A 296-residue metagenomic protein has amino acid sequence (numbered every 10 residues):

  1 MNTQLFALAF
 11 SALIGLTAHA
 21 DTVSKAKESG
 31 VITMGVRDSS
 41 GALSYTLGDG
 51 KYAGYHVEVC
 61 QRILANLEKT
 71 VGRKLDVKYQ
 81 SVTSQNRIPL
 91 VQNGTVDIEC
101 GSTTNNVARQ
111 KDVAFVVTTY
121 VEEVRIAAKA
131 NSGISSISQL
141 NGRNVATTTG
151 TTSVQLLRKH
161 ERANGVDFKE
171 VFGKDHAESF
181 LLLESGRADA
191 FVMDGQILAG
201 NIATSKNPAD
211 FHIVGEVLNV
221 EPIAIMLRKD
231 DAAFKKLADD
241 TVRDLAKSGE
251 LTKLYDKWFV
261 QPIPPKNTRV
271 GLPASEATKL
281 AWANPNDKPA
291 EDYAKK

Functional and structural regions predicted by a protein language model:
S24-E99: Extracytoplasmic small-molecule ligand-binding "clamshell" domains of the periplasmic binding protein/Venus flytrap
V31-D38, A53, I137-V154: Short loop->beta-strand "edge-of-pocket" segments that line small-molecule binding or catalytic clefts across diverse
D38-S39, Y120-A128, G195, A203-V242 (+1 more regions): Periplasmic-binding protein-like
E58-N66, N131, S138, R143-N144 (+3 more regions): Extended ligand-binding regions for polar small-molecule ligands
Q61-L75, S153-F172, I202-N207: Ligand-binding cleft/hinge of the Venus flytrap
G72-Q139, K279-E291: Acidic, polar ligand-binding/catalytic clefts
N86, C100-K111, L156-A163, L181-S185 (+2 more regions): A ligand-binding cleft/hinge motif common to bilobed small-molecule-binding domains
T152-V171, A209-F211, R243-K296: Ligand-binding clefts/hinges and TM-proximal coupling segments of bilobed small-molecule sensing domains
